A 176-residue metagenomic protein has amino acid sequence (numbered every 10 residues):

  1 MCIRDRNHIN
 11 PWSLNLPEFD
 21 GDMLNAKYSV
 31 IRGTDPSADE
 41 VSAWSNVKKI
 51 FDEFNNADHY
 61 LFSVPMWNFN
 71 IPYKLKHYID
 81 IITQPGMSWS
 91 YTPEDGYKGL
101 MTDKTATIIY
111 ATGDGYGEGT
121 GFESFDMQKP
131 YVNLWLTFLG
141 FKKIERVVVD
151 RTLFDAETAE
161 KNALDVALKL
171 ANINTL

Functional and structural regions predicted by a protein language model:
R4-D80, Q84, V166-L176: N-terminal beta1-alpha1-beta2 submodule of the flavodoxin-like/Rossmannoid cofactor-binding fold
N7-I9, L61, T107-I109, E145-V147: Hydrophobic/aromatic beta-strand patches that form the interior of the parallel beta-sheet core in alpha/beta enzyme
A57-D58, D103, F141: Short, well-ordered alpha-helix to beta-strand connector turns
M66, T112, D150: Residue-level signal for short, function-critical loop segments
P85-S90, K142-K143: Short, structured loop/turn "capping" segments at alpha-beta junctions
S90-T137: Short, glycine-/small-residue-rich phosphate/pyrophosphate-handling segment
E118-L176: Glycine-rich phosphate/pyrophosphate-binding loop and the adjoining helix
